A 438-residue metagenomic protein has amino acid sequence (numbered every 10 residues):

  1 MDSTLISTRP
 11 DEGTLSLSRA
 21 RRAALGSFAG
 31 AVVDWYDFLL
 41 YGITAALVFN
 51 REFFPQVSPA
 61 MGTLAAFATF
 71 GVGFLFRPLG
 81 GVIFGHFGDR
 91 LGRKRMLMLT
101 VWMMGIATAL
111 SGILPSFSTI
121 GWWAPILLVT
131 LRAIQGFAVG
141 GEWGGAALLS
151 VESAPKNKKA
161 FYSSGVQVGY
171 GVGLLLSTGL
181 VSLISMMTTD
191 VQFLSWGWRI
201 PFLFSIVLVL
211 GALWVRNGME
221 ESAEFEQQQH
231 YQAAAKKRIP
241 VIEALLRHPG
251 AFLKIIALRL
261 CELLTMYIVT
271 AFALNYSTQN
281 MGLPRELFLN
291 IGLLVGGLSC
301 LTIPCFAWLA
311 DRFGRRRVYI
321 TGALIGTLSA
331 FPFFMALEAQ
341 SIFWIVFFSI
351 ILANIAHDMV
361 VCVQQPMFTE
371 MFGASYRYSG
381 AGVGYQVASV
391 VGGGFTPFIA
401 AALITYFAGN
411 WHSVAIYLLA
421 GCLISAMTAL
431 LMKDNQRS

Functional and structural regions predicted by a protein language model:
G42-I43, P249-L298, G392-P397: Extracytoplasmic gate region of multi-pass secondary transporters
G81-G92, I303-R315: Helix-to-loop junctions at the C-terminal end of transmembrane segments in multipass secondary transporters
R90-V101, R312-L324: Cytoplasmic membrane-interface "Motif A"-like loop-to-helix N-cap segments of 12-TM Major Facilitator Superfamily
W102-I120, I325-Q340: C-terminal ends and interior cores of transmembrane alpha-helices in multi-pass membrane transporters/permeases
I120-G140, F343-M359: Hydrophobic core of transmembrane alpha-helices in multi-pass small-molecule transporters, especially MFS/SLC-type
F161-S185, G384-T396: Glycine-rich segments within core transmembrane alpha-helices of 12-TM secondary carriers
A212-M219, M367, L419-S438: Multi-pass alpha-helical transporter architecture, strongest for 12-TM Major Facilitator/SLC carriers used
R317-V363: C-terminal transmembrane helical hairpin of 12-TM major facilitator-type secondary transporters
